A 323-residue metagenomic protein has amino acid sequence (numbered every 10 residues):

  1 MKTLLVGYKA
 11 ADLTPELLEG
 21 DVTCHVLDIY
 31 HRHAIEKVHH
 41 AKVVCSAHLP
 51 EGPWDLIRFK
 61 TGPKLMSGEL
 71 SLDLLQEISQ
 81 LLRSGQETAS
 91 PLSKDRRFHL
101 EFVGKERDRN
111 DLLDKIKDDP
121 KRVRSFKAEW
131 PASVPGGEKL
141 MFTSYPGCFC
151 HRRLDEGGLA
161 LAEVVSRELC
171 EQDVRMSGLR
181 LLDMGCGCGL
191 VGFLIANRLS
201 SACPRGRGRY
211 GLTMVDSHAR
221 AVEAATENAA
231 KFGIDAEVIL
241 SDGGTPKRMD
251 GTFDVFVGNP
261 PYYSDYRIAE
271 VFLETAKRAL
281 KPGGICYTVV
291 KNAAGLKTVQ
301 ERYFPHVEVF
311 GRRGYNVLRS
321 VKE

Functional and structural regions predicted by a protein language model:
M1-H40, E156-G258: Conserved SAM/SAH cofactor-binding pocket of Class I
L18, L81-R83, L92, L169 (+2 more regions): A generic alpha-to-beta junction signature in SAM-dependent methyltransferases
C45-L49, L240-K247, G314: Conserved SAM/SAH-binding loop
L56-G68, M184-G189, F253-D265: Conserved proline-anchored active-site loop of SAM-dependent methyltransferases that bridges a beta-strand
L72-S84, V271-P282: A short glycine-rich, Lys/Arg-flanked "PGG" loop and its adjoining helix->strand segment in the class I
Q80, S84-F102, G283-V290: Conserved beta-strand signature within the Rossmann-like core of class I S-adenosyl-L-methionine
K94, E101-G137, V299, Y303-E323: Active-site capping/gating segments
D111-D173, G178: SAM-dependent Rossmann-like transferase core, predominantly class I methyltransferases with a strong bias toward
